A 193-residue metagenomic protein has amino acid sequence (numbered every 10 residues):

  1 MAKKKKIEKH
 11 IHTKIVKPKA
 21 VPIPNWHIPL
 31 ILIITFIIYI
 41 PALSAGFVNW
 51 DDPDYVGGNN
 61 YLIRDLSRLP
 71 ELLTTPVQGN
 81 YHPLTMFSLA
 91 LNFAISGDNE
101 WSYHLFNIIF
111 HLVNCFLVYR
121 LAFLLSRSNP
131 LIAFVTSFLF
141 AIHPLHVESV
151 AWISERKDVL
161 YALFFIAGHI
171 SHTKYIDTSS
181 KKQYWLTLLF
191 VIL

Functional and structural regions predicted by a protein language model:
A2-L193: Polytopic membrane enzymes that build or remodel cell-surface glycoconjugates and lipids
